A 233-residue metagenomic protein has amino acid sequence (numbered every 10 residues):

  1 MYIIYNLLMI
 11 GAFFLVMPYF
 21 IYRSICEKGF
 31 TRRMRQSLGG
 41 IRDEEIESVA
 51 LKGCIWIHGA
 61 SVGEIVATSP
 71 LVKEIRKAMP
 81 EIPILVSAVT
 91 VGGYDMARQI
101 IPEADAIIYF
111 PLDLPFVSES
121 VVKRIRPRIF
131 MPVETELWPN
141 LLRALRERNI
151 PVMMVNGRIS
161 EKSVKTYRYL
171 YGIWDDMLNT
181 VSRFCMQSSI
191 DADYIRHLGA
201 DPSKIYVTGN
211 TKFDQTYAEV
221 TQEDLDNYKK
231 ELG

Functional and structural regions predicted by a protein language model:
M1-L8, A12-Y22: Membrane-interacting alpha-helical segments
M17-V220, N227: Active-site and donor-binding regions of nucleotide-sugar-utilizing enzymes
K229-G233: Short, intrinsically disordered, charge-balanced linker/junction segments flanking boundaries in proteins
